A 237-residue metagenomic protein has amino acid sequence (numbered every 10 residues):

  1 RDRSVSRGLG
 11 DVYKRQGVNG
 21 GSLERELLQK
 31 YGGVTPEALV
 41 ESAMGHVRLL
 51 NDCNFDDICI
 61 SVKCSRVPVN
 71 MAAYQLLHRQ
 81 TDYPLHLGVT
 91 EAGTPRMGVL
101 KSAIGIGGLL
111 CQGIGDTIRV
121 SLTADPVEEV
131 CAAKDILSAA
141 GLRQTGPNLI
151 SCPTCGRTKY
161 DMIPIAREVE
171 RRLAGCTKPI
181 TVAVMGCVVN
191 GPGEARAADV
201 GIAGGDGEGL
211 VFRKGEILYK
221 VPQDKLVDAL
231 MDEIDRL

Functional and structural regions predicted by a protein language model:
R1-L9, Y13: Single conserved hydrophobic/aromatic residue that forms the stacking wall/gate of nucleotide- or nucleobase-binding
S4, R96, P126, C155-K159 (+2 more regions): Conserved structured catalytic cores and adjacent interaction surfaces of nucleotide-binding/hydrolyzing enzymes
D11-G21: Glycine-rich, aromatic-flanked loop segments that form ligand/cofactor-binding clefts across common enzyme folds
Q16, I60, L109, C152 (+3 more regions): Conserved, mostly hydrophobic/aromatic
N19-S22, L27-T177, T181: Catalytic alpha/beta core domains of metabolic enzymes, predominantly
L173-C176, V189, M231: Peripheral, non-AAA+ core regions of ATP-driven protein-machinery
V188-I217: Nucleotide-binding motor/catalytic cores of P-loop/tubulin-like NTPases across gene-expression machines
D206-F212, E216-L237: Beta-strand/loop-dominated core regions that host nucleotide or nucleotide-derived cofactor-binding catalytic loops
